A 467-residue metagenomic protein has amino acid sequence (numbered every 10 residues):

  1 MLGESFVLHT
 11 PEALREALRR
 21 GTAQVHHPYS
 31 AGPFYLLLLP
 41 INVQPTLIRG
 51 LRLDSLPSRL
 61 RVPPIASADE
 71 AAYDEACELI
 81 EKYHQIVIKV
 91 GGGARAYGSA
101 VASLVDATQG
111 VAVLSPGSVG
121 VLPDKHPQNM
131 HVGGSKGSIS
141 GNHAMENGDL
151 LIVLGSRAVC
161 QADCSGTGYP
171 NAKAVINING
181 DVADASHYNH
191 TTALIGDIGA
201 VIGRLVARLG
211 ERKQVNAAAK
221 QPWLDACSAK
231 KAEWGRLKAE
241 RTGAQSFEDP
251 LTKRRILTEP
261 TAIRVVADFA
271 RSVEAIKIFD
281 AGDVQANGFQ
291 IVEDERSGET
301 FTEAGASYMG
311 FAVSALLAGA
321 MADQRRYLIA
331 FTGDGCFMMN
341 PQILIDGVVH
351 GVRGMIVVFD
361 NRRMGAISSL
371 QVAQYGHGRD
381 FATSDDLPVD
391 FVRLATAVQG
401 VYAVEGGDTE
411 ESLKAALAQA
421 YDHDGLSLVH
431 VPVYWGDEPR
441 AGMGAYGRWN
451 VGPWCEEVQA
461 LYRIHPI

Functional and structural regions predicted by a protein language model:
M1-E16, P116-K231, I356, Q371 (+2 more regions): Glycine-rich, acidic loop regions that bind phosphate or pyrophosphate groups
M1-Q44, V119, M145, G155-N179 (+1 more regions): Conserved thiamine diphosphate
R20, Q24-K82, T242-D249, I256: Conformationally flexible catalytic loops at phosphate/diphosphate-handling active centers
Q24-A31, A72-V87, M145-N147, V265-V273 (+2 more regions): Glycine-rich phosphate/diphosphate-binding loops that line cofactor/substrate pockets in enzymes
H84-Y97: Glycine-rich phosphate/diphosphate-binding loops and the adjacent beta-loop-alpha structural elements that coordinate
A102, K231-V313, G319-D323: Active-site diphosphate/adenylate-binding microenvironment
V105-Q109, D163-V182, S297, A441-E457: A short, gly/pro- and small-residue-rich
N142, N147, S186, L194-I195 (+2 more regions): Thiamine diphosphate
